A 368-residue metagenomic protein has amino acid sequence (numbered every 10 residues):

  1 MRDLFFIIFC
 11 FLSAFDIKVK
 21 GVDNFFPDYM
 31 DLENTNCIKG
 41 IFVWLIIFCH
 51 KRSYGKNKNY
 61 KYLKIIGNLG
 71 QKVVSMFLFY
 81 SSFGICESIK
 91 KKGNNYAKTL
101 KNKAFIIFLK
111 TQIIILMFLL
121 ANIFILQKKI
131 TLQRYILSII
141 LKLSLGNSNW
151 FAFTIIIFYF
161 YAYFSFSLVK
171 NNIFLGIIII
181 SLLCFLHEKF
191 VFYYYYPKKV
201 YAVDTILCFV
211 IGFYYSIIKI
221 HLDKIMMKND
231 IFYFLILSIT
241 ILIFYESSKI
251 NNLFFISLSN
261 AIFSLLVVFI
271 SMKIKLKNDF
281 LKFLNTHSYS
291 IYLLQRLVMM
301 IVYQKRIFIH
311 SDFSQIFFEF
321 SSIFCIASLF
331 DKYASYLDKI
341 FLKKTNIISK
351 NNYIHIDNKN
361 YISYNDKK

Functional and structural regions predicted by a protein language model:
M1-C184, I231, H287, I307-K368: Membrane-cytosol interface segments of multi-pass membrane proteins, especially ER/Golgi lipid-handling enzymes
R2-F6, N24-P27, L186-S290, L297-S322: Alpha-helical transmembrane segments and terminal signal-anchor/GPI-anchor hydrophobic tails, characterized by long
